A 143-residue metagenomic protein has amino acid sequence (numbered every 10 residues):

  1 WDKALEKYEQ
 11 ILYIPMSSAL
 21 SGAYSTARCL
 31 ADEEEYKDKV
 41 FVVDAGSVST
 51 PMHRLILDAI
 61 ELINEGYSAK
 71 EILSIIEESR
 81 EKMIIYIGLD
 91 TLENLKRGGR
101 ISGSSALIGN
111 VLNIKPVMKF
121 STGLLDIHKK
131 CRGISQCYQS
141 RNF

Functional and structural regions predicted by a protein language model:
A4-Q10: Glycine-rich phosphate-binding loop signature in dinucleotide/nucleotide-binding domains
Q10, A19-F41, S47-L57, E61-F143: Mixed-charge interfacial surface used for oligomerization/domain docking and macromolecular partner engagement
Y13: Glycine/small-residue-rich loop that forms an oxyanion/phosphate-binding "nest" at active or ligand-binding sites
